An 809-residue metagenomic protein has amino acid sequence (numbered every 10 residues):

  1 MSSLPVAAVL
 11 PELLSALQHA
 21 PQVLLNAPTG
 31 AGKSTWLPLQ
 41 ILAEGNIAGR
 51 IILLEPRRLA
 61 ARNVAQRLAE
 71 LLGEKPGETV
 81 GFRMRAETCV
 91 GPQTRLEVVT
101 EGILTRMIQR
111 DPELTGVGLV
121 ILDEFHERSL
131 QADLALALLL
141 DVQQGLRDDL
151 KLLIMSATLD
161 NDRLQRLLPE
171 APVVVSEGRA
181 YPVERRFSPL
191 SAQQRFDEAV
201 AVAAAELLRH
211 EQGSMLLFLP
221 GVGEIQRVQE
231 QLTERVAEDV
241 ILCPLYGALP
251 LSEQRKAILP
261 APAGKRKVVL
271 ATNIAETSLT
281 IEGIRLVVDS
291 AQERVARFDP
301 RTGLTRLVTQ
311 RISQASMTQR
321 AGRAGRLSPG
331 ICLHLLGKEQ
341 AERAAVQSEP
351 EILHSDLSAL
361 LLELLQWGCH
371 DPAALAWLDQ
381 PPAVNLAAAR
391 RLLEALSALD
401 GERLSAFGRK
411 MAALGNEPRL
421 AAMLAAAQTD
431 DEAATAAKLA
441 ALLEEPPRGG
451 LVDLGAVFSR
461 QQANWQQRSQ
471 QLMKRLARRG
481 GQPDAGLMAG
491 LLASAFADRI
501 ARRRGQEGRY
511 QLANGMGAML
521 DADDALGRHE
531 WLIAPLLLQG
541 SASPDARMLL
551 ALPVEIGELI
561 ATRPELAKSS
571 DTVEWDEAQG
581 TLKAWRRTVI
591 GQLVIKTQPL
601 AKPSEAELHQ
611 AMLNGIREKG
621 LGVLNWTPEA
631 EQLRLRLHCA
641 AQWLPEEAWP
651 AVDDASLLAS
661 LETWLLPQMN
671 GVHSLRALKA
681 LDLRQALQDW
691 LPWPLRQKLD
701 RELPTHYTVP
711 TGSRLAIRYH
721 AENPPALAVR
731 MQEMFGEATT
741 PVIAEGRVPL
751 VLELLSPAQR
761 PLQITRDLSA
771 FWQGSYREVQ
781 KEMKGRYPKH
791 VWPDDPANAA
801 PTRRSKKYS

Functional and structural regions predicted by a protein language model:
M1-M423, P483, L538, E722-P724: P-loop NTPase motor module signature
D111-H126, L136, S290-R294, G303 (+6 more regions): Extended active-site and interfacial segments that coordinate phosphate-rich ligands in large catalytic machineries
I121-L122, V240-I241, P250, Q254 (+2 more regions): Charge-dense polyanion-binding interfaces
Y181, A518, R714-A716: Short, isolated positions in well-ordered beta-strands
L399, E432-G517, E530-H706, E745-S809: Acidic, serine/threonine- and proline-rich low-complexity intrinsically disordered segments
L520-D521, W585, I717-R718: Short capping micro-motif at the N-terminus of alpha-helices
A686-V748: C-terminal accessory/binding modules appended to enzymatic or scaffolding proteins
